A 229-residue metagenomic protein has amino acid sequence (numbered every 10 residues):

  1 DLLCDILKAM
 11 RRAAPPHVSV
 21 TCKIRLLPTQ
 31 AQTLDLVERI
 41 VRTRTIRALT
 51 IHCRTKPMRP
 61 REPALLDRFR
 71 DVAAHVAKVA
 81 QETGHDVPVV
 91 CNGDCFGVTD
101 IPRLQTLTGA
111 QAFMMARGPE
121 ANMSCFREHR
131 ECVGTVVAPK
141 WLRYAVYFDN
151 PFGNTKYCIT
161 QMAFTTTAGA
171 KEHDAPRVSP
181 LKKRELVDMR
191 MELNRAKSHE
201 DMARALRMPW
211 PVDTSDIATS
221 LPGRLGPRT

Functional and structural regions predicted by a protein language model:
D1: A short acidic, glycine-rich active-site loop that binds or catalyzes chemistry on phosphate/adenosine moieties
D5-P16, C22, Q30-A48, D67 (+2 more regions): Alpha/beta catalytic cores of nucleotide-metabolism and tRNA/nucleoside-modifying enzymes
L26-Q30, T55-E62: Short, small-residue-enriched loops and turns at beta-alpha junctions that line or gate enzyme active sites
I51: N-terminal polybasic phosphate/anion-binding patch
